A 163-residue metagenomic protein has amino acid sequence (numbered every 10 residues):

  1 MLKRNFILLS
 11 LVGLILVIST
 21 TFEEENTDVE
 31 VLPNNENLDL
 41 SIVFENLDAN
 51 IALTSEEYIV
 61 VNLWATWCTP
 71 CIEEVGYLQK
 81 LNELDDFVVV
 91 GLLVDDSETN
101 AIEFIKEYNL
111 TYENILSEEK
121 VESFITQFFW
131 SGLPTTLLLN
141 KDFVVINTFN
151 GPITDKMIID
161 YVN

Functional and structural regions predicted by a protein language model:
M1-I42: N-terminal targeting signals for export/organelle localization
E36-I59, I125: A short beta-strand-turn-helix
A52-E56, L78-D85, Y108, I158-N163: Alpha-helix C-terminal capping segments
E57-I59, L63-W67, G132: Short pre-active-site segment immediately N-terminal to redox-active cysteine/selenocysteine motifs in thiol-based
L63-K80: Conserved redox-active cysteine motifs that mediate thiol-disulfide chemistry, especially di-cysteine Cys-X(1-2)-Cys
T69, D96-N100, I153-K156: Short alpha-helical
E73, E83-L84, V88-K120: Conserved segment of the thioredoxin-like fold in thiol-based oxidoreductases
E107-L110, S117-N163: Thiol/disulfide oxidoreductase modules built on the thioredoxin-like
